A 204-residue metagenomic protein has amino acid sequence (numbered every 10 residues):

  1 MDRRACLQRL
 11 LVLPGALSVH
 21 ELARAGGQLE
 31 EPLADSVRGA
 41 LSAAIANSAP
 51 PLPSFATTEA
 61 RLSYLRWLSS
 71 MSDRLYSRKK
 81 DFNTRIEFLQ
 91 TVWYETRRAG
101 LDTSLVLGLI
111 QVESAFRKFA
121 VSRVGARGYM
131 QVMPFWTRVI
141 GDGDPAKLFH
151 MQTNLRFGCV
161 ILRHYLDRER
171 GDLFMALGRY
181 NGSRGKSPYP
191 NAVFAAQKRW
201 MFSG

Functional and structural regions predicted by a protein language model:
M1-G15: N-terminal secretory signal peptides and thylakoid transit peptides that target proteins across membranes
P14-L17, A40, A44, S48: Short, flexible helical or helix-coil boundary motifs
A16, G27-Q28, A126: Intrinsically disordered, low-complexity regions
A23-A25: Boundary at the C-terminal end of the N-terminal hydrophobic targeting segment
G27-A44: Short N-terminal segments immediately surrounding and downstream of signal-peptide cleavage
A46-G204: Catalytic glycan-binding domains that act on GlcNAc-containing polysaccharides
